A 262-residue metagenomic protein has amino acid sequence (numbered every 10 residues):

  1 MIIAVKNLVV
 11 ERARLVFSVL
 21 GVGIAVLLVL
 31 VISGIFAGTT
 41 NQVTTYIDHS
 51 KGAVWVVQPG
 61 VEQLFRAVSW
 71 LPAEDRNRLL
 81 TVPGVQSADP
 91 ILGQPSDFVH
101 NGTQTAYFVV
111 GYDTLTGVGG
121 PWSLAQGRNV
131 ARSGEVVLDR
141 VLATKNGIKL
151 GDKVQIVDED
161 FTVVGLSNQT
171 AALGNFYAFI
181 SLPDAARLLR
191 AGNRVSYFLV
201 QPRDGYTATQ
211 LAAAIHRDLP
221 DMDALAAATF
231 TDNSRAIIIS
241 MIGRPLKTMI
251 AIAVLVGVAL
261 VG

Functional and structural regions predicted by a protein language model:
M1-L27, T40, T45, R235-A236: N-terminal Sec/SRP start-transfer signal
R14-G21, L30, M249, A253 (+1 more regions): Small-residue packing motifs within transmembrane alpha-helices
G23, L27-Y107, A213-R217, D221-D223: Hydrophobic, regular-secondary-structure patches
V29, W55, E135-V137, Y197-L199: Short aromatic/hydrophobic contact patches that present stacked aromatics for nucleic-acid/ligand binding
V54, L142-A143, L166-Q169, G192-A227: A short beta-strand structural signal in non-transmembrane regions
S69-E74, I180, I239-G243: Charged helix-capping and loop-helix junction motifs
I91-Q94, T103-D113, S123-D184, A191: Hydrophobic secondary-structure segments that place a key small or acidic residue at a functional site
H216-G262: Peri-transmembrane interface segments
